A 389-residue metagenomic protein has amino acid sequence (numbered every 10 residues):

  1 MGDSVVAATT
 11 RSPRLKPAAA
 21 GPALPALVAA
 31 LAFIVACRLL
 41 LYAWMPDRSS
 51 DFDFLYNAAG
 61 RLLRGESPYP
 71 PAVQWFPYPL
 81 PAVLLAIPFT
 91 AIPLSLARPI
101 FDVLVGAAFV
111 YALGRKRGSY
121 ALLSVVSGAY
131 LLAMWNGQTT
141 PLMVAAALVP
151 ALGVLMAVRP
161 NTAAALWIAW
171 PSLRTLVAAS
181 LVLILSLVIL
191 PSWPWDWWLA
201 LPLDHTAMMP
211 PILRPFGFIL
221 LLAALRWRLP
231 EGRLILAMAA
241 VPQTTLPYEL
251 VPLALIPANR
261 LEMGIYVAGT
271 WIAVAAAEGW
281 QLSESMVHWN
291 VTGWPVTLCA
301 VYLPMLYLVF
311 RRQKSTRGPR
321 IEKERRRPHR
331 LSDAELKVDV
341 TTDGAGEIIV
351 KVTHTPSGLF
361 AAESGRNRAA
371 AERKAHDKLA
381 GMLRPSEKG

Functional and structural regions predicted by a protein language model:
G2-V149, A169-K323: Primarily membrane-embedded glycan-assembly and transfer machineries that use lipid-linked glycans
L148-P171: Voltage-sensor/pore transmembrane module of 6-TM cation channels
I321-K351, T355: N-terminal segment of the canonical double-stranded RNA-binding domain
T353-R366: Intrinsically disordered, low-complexity regulatory segments enriched in Ser/Thr/Pro and charged residues
R366-R384: A short, charged, amphipathic alpha-helix used as a generic interaction element across diverse proteins
P385-G389: Short, mixed-charge low-complexity intrinsically disordered segments
